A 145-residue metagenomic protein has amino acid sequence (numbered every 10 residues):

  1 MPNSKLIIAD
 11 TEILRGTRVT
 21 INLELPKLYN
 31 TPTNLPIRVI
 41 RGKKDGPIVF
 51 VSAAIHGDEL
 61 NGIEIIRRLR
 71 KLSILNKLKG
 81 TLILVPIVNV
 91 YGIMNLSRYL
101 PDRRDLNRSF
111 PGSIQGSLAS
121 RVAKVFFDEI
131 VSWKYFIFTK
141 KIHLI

Functional and structural regions predicted by a protein language model:
M1-I145: Structured catalytic-domain cores with a bias toward divalent-metal coordination
